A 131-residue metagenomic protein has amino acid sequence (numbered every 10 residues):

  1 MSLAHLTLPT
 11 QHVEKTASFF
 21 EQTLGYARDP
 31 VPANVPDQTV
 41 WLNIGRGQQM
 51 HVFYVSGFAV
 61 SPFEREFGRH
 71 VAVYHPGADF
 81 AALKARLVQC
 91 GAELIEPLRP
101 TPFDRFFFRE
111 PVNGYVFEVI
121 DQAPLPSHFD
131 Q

Functional and structural regions predicted by a protein language model:
S2-Q11, V40-N43, S61-R86, R105-E110: Vicinal oxygen chelate
H5, L24, E118: Short catalytic micro-motifs in class I SAM-dependent methyltransferases
P9-Q49: Core segments of cupin and vicinal oxygen chelate
V31, A85, Q89-Q131: Vicinal oxygen chelate
A33-V35, V55-G57, G77, R99-T101: Short beta->alpha connector loops
M50-F53, E118: Conserved beta-strand in the GNAT
Y54-F58, D121-A123: Acetyl-CoA-dependent GNAT
F58-V60, L94: Short, P/G- and charge-enriched loop/turn segments at secondary-structure junctions
